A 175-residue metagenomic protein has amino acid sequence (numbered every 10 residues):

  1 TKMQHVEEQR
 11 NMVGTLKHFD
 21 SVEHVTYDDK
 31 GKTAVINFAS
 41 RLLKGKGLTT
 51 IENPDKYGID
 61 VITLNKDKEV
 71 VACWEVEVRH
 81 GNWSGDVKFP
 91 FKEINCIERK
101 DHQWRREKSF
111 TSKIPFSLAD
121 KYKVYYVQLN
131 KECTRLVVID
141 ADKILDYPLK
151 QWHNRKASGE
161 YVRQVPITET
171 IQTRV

Functional and structural regions predicted by a protein language model:
K2, A72, V78-H80, R163 (+2 more regions): Intrinsically disordered, low-complexity segments enriched in glycine/proline and serine/threonine
M3, T33, G45, K66-D67 (+2 more regions): N-terminal cationic leader/targeting segments used for protein routing and processing
M3-N37, I51-D55: A short, highly charged nucleic-acid-interacting micro-segment common to nuclease and nuclease-linked defense proteins
E7-Q9, G14, N37, L64 (+2 more regions): Non-catalytic C-terminal interaction segments of nucleic acid-processing enzymes
H18-D29, L42-K46, I51-E52, E69-V71 (+1 more regions): Catalytic cores of nucleic-acid endonucleases
D55-C73: Short acidic loop-to-beta-strand element that houses the catalytic metal-binding Asp/Glu of nuclease active sites
